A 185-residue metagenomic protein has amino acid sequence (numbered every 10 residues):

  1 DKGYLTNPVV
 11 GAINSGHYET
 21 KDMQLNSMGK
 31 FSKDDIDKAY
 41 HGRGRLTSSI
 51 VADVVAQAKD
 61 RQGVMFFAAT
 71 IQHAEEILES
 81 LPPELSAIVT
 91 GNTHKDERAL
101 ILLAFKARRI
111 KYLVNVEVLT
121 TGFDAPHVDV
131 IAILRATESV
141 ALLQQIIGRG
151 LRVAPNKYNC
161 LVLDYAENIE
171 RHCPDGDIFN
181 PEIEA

Functional and structural regions predicted by a protein language model:
D1-A68, P181: Conserved interdomain linker/interface between the two RecA-like ATPase lobes of SF2 helicase motors
G3, L113-A132, S139, I147-R152: SF2 helicase motor core recognition
L5-P8, P83-L85, P126-V130, N156-L161: Short glycine-/polar-rich loops that comprise or flank the Walker A/P-loop and associated switch/sensor motifs
G11, V116, L134, Y165: Conserved residues at the C-terminal ends of beta-strands
G44-S48, A99, V116, A125 (+2 more regions): Amphipathic alpha-helical transducer elements in NTP-driven molecular machines
M65, H73-E79, P83-T121: Conserved helicase ATPase core of P-loop NTP-dependent helicases/translocases
S80, I101-A104, H127, L142-R149: Alpha-helical scaffold elements adjacent to nucleotide-binding pockets in ATP/GTP-utilizing enzyme cores
A136-Q145, R149-P181: Conserved segment of the helicase C-terminal RecA-like domain
